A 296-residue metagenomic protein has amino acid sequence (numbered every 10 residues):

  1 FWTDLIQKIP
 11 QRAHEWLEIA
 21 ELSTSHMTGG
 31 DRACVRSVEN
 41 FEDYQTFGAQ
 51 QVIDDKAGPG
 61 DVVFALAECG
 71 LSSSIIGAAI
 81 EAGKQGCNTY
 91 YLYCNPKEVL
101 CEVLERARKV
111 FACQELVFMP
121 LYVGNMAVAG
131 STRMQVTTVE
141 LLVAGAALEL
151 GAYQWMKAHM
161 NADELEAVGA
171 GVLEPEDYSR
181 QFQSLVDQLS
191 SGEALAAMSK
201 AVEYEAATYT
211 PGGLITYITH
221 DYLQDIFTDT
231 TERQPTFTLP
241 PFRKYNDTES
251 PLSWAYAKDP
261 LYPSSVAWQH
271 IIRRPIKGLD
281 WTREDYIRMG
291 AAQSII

Functional and structural regions predicted by a protein language model:
F1-I296: Conserved N-terminal alpha-helical segment that immediately precedes and caps sugar-phosphate-binding
